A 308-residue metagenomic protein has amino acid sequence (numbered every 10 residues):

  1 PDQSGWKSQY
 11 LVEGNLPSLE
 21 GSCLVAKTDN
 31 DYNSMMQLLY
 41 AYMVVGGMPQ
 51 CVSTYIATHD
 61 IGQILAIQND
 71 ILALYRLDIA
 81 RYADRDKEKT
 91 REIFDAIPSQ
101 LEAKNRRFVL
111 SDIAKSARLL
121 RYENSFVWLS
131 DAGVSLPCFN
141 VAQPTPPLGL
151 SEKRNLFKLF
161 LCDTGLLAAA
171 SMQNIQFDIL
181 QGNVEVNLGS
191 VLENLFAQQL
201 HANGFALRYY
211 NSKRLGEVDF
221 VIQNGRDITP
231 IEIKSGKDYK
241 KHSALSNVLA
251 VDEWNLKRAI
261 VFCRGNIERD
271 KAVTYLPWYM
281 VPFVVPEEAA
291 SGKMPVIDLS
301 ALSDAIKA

Functional and structural regions predicted by a protein language model:
P1, A142, L166-L167, D238 (+1 more regions): Conserved nucleotide-binding/hydrolysis micro-motifs of P-loop NTPases
P1-G47: Amphipathic alpha-helical segments of the small helical/lid subdomains adjacent to P-loop NTPase cores
S8, V12, F196, L200 (+2 more regions): Conserved catalytic cores of phosphodiester-cleaving nucleases, focusing on short active-site segments
A41-M43, M48, V52-G225: Accessory nucleic acid-recognition modules appended to NTPase machines
M43, F160, R208, I231 (+2 more regions): Hydrophobic/aromatic beta-strand patches that form the interior of the parallel beta-sheet core in alpha/beta enzyme
D163, R214, H242-S243, S300-A308: Nucleic-acid endonuclease domains
S235-L276: Catalytic cores of nucleic-acid endonucleases
G265-A308: Domain-level recognition of nuclease-like catalytic cores that cleave nucleotide substrates
